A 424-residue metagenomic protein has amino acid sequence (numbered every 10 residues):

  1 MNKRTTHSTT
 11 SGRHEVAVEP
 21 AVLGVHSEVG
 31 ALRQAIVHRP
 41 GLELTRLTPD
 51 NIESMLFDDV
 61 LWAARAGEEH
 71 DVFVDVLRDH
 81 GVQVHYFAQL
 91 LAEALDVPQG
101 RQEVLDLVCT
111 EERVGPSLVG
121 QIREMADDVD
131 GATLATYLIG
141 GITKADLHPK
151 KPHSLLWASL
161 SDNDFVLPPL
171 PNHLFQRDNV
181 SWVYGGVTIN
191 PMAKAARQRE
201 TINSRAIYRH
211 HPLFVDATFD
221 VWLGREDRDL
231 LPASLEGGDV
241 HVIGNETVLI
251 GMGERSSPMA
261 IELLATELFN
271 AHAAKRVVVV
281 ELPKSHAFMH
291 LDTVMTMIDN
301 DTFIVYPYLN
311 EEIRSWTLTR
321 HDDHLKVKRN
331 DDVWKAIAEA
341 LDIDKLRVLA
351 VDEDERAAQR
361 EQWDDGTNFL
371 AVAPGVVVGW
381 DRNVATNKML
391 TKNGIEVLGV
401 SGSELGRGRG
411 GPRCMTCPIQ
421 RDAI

Functional and structural regions predicted by a protein language model:
N2-I424: The feature marks the mature, well-folded catalytic cores of soluble enzymes
